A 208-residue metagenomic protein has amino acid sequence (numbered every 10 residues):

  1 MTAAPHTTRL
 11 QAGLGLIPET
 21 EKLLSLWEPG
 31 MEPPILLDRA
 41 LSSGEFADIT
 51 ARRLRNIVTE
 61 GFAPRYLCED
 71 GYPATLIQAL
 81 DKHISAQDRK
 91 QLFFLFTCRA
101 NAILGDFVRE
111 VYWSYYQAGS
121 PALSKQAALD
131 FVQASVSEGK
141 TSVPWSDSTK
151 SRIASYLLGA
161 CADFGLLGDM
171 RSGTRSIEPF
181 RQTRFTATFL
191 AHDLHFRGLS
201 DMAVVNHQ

Functional and structural regions predicted by a protein language model:
M1-S114, L123: Eukaryotic partner-binding/assembly regions in large regulatory complexes
I49-I57, D147-D163: Short amphipathic alpha-helical interaction segments
C98, A122, D147-S151: Conserved phosphate/pyrophosphate-binding and hydrolysis machinery centered on Walker-type P-loop NTPases, extending
V111, S135-G139, F164: A short secondary-structure junction motif
A118, V136-S146, M170-R171: Inter-helical turn/loop segments and adjacent helix faces that build the functional surface of alpha-helical bundle
L123-K140: DNA-recognition alpha helix
A128, C161, V204-Q208: A short acidic, leucine-rich amphipathic alpha-helix
G168-Q208: Accessory, usually C-terminal, subdomains that scaffold auxiliary metal cofactors
